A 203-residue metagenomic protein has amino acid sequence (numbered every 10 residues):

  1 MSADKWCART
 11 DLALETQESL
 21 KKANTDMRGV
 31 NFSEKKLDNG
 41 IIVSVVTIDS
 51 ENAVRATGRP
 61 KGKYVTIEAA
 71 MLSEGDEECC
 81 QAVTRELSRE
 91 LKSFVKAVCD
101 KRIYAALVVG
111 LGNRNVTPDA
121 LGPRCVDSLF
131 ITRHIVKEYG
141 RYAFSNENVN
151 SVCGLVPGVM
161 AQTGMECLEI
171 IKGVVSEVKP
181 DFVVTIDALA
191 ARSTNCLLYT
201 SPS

Functional and structural regions predicted by a protein language model:
M1-G58: N-terminal amphipathic/basic leader segments beginning at the initiator methionine
E51-A97: An N-terminal, well-structured beta->alpha segment
T66-A70, A105-V116, G154-G158: Short glycine-rich or small-residue beta-strand-to-loop segments that form or flank ligand, phosphate, metal/Fe-S
N113-N150, G154: Glycine-rich phosphate/diphosphate-binding loop of Rossmann-like nucleotide-binding domains
E147-V174: A structural-propensity feature for long, helix-poor, extended segments
Y199-S203: Conserved small/polar residues in nucleotide/adenosyl-binding loops
